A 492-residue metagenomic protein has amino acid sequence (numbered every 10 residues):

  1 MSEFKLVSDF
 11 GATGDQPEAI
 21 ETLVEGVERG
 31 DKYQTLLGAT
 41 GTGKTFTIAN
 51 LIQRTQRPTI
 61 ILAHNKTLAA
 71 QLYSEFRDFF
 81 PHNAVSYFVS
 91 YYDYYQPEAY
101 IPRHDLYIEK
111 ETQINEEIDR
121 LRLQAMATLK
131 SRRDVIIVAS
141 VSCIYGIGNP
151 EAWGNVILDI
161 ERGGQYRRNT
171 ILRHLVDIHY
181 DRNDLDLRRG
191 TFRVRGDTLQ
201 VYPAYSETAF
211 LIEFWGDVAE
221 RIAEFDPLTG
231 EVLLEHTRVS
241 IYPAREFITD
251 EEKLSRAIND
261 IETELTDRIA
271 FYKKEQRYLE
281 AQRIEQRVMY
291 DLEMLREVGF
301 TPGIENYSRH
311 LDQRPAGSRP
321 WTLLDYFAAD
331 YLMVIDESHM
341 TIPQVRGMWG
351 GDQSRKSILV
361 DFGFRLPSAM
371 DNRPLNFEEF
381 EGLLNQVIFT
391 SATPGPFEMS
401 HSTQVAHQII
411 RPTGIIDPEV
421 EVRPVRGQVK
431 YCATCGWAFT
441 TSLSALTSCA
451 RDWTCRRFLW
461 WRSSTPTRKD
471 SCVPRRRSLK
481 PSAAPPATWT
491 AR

Functional and structural regions predicted by a protein language model:
M1-R492: ASCE RecA-like P-loop NTPase motor cores that couple ATP hydrolysis to mechanical translocation on nucleic acids
